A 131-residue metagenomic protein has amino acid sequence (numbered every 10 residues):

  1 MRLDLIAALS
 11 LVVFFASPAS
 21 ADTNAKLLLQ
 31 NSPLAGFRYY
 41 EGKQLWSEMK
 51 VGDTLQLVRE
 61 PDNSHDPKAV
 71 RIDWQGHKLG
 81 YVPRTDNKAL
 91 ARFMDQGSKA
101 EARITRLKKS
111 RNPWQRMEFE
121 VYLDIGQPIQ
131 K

Functional and structural regions predicted by a protein language model:
R2-K131: Conserved active-site motif detector
